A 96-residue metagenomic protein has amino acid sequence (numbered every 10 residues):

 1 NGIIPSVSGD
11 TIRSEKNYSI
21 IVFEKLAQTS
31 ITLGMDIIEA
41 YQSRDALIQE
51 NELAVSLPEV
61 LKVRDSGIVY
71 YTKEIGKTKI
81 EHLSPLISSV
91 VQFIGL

Functional and structural regions predicted by a protein language model:
N1-G95: Inter-domain helical "communication" segments and dimerization helices that couple sensory or membrane-embedded modules
